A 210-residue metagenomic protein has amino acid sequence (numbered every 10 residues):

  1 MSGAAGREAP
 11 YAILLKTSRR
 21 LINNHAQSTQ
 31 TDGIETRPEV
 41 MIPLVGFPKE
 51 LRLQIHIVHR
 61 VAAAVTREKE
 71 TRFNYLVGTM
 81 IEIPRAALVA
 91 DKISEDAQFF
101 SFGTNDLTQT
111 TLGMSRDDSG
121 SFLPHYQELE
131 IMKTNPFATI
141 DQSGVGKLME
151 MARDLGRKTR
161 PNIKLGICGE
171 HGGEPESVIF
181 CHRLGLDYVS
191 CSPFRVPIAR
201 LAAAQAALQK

Functional and structural regions predicted by a protein language model:
M1-K210: Conserved alpha/beta-domain cores
